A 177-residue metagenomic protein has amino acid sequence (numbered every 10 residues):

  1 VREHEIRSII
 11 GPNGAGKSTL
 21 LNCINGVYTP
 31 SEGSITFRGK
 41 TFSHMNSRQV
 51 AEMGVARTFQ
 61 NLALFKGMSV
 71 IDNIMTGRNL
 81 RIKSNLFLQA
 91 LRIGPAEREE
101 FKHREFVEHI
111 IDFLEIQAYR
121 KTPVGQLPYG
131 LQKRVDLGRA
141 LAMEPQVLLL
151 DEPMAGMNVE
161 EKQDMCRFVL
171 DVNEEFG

Functional and structural regions predicted by a protein language model:
V1-G177: Glycine-rich phosphate-binding loops of nucleotide-dependent enzymes
